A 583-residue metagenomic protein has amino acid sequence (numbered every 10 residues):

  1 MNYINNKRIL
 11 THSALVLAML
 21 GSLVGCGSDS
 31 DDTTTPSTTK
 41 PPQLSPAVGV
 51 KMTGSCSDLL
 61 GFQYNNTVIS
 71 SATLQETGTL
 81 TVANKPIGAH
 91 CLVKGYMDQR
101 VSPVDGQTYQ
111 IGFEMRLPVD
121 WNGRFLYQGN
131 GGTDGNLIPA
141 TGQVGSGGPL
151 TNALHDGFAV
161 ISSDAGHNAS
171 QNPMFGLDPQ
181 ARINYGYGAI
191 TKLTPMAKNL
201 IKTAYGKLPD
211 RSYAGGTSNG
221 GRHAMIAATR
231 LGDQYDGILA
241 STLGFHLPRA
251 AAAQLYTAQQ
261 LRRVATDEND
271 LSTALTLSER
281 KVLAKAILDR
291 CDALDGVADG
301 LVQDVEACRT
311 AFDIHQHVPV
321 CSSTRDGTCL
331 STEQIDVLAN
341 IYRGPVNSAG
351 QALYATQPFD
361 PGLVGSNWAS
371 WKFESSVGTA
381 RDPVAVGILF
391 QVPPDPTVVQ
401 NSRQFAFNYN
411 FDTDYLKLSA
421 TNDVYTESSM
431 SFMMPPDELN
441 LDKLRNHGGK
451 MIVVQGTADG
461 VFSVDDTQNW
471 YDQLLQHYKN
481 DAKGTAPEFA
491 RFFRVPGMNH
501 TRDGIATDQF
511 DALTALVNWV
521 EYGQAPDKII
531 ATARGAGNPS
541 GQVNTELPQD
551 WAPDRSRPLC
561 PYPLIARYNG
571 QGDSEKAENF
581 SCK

Functional and structural regions predicted by a protein language model:
N2-A14: Bacterial N-terminal signal peptides that target proteins for export
G21-G25: C-terminal motif of bacterial Sec signal peptides marking the signal peptidase cleavage site
D31-R124, N136-A140, G147-G148, A284 (+5 more regions): Catalytic-loop region of hydrolases
N122, N130-G206, A252-A253, R403-M433 (+1 more regions): Cap/lid segment of the alpha/beta-hydrolase catalytic domain
K207-S218: Alpha/beta-hydrolase fold nucleophile elbow
G216-G220, A224, D459: Gly/Ala-rich beta-loop-alpha elbow adjacent to hydrolase catalytic centers
I226-A228, D233-S348, R494: A catalytic-pocket lid/entrance helix-loop region that shapes and gates access to the active site across common
V453-Q455: Short beta-strand/loop motif that positions the catalytic acidic residue of the alpha/beta-hydrolase fold
